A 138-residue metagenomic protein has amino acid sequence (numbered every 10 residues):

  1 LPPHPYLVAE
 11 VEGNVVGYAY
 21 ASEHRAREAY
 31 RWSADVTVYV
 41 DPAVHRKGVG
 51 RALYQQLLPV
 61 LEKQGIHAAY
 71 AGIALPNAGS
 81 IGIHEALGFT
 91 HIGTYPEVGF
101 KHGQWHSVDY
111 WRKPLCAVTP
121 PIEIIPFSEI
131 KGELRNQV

Functional and structural regions predicted by a protein language model:
L1-A43, Y54-Q55, P114-C116: Acetyl-CoA-dependent GNAT
P3, A21, T37, A69 (+2 more regions): Catalytic cores of transferase enzymes with a strong primary signal for eukaryotic protein kinases
G13, G17, G48-G50, G88: Conserved phosphate-binding and hydrolysis motifs of nucleotide-dependent enzymes
Y20-E23, Y70-I73, E85, T90-S107 (+1 more regions): Conserved catalytic-core motifs of GNAT/GCN5-like acyltransferases
Y30-R31, K47, F89, W105: Non-catalytic, surface-exposed connector residues within folded enzymatic/regulatory domains
W32, E97-V138: C-terminal "cap" of GNAT-fold acetyltransferases
V40, R46-K63, A68, A78-A86: Conserved acetyl-CoA-binding loop-helix of GNAT-fold acetyltransferases
